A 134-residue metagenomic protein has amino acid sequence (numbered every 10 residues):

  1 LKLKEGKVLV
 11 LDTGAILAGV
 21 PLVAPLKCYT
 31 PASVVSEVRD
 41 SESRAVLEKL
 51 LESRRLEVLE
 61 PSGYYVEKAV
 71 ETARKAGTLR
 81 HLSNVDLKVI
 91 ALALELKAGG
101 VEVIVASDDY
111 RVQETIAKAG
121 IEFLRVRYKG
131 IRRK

Functional and structural regions predicted by a protein language model:
K2-E102, Y110-E114: Active-site-proximal, substrate-binding regions of enzyme catalytic domains and RNA-binding/basic surfaces
R44, Y110-K134: Acidic, PIN/NYN-like endoribonuclease modules and their adjacent C-terminal/linker elements
E60, S107, R127: Short loop/edge segments at beta-strand edges and connector loops that shape dinucleotide/nucleotide cofactor-binding
V103-V105, F123: Hydrophobic beta-strand scaffold residues
